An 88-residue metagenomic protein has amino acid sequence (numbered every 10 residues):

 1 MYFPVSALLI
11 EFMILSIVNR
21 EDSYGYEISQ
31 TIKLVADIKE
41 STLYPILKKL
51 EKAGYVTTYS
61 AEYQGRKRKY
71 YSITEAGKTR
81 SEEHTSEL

Functional and structural regions predicted by a protein language model:
Y2-T42: N-terminal helix-turn-helix DNA-binding core of bacterial DNA-binding proteins
E21, E51-A53: N-terminal processing/targeting junctions
E27, K67, T79: Gly/Ser/Thr-rich beta-alpha loop segments that engage phosphate groups in nucleotides
Y44-K49: Short, hydrophobic-biased segments on the C-terminal half of alpha helices that form "recognition helices"
A53-K67, S72: Beta-hairpin "wing" of winged helix-turn-helix
I73-K78: Accessory beta->alpha helical hairpin/"wing" motif in late/C-terminal subdomains of nucleic-acid enzymes
E82-L88: Conserved small/polar residues in nucleotide/adenosyl-binding loops
